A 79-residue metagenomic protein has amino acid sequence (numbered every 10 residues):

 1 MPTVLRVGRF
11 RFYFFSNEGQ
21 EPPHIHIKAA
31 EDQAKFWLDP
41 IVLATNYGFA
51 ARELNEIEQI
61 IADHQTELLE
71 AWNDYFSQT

Functional and structural regions predicted by a protein language model:
M1-R9: Negatively charged, low-complexity tracts enriched in Asp/Glu with abundant Ser/Thr
T3-V4, H26, A62-T66: Alpha-helical interaction segments
G8, A44, E67-A71: Alpha-helical structural elements
R11-Y13: Feature detects long, helix-prone N-terminal segments enriched in hydrophobes
F15-A51: A short, structured beta-strand/loop element
A51-T79: C-terminal structural segments of small proteins and small subunits
